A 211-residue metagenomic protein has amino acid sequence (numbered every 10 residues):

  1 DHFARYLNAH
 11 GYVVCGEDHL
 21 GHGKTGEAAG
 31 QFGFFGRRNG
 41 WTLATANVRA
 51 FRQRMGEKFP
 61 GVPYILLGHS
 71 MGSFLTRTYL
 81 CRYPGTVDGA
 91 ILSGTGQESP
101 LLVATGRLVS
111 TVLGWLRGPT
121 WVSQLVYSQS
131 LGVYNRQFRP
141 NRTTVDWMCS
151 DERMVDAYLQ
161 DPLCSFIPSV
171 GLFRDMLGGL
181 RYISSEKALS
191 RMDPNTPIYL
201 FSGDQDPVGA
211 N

Functional and structural regions predicted by a protein language model:
H2-G30: Conserved alpha/beta-hydrolase
G36-G56: Alpha/beta-hydrolase active-site loop
F59-S70: Alpha/beta-hydrolase fold nucleophile elbow
G68-T78: Glycine-rich nucleophile elbow surrounding the catalytic serine of serine-hydrolase chemistry
T76-L163: Alpha/beta-hydrolase-fold enzymes
S165, D204-N211: Acidic catalytic loop of the alpha/beta-hydrolase fold
S169-S190: Active-site nucleophile elbow and catalytic-triad environment of alpha/beta-hydrolase enzymes
L200-S202: Short beta-strand/loop motif that positions the catalytic acidic residue of the alpha/beta-hydrolase fold
